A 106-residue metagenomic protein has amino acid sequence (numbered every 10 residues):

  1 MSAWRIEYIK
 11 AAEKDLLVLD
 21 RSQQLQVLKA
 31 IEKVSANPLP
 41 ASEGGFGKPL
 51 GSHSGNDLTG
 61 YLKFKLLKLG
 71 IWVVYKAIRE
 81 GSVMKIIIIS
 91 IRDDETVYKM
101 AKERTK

Functional and structural regions predicted by a protein language model:
M1-E32: Arg/Lys-rich, positively charged N-terminal/basic patches that mediate binding to nucleic acids
A3, K14, K65-K106: Enriched for short, Lys/Arg-rich terminal
W4, K29, F46-L50, R104-K106: Noncatalytic linker/hinge segments flanking ATPase motor cores
I9, L19-S22, S42, H53 (+3 more regions): Surface-exposed loop/turn and secondary-structure junction residues enriched for glycine/proline
L17, Q26, N56-L58, K85 (+1 more regions): Helix-centric, low-specificity signal for extended rod-like, repetitive segments
D20-Q23, I31, S35-P38, K68 (+2 more regions): Generic secondary-structure microfeatures
Q24, L39, E43-F46, K76 (+2 more regions): Short linear functional motifs in flexible/disordered or boundary regions
A36-K65: A short, surface-exposed loop/turn module that caps and links secondary-structure elements
